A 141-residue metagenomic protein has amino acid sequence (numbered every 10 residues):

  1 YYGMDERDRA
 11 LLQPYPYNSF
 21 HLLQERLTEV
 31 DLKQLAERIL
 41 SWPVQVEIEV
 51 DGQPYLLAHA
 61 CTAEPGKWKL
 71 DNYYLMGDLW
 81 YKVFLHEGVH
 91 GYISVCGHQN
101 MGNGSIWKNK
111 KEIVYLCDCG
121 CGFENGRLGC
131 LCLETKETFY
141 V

Functional and structural regions predicted by a protein language model:
Y2-L116, G120-G126, L133-V141: Acidic, His/Gly-enriched loop-helix segments that form or flank divalent-metal centers in metallo-dependent hydrolases
